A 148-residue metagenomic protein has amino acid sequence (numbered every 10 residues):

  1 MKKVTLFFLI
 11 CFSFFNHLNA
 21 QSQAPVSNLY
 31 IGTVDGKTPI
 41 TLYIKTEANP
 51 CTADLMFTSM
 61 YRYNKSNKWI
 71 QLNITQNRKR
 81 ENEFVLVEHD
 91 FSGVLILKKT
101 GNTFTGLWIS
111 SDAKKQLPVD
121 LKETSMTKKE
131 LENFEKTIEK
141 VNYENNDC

Functional and structural regions predicted by a protein language model:
V4-F14: Sec-dependent N-terminal signal peptides
V4-T5, L18, R78: Residue-level detector of intrinsically disordered/flexible regions characterized by low predicted structural confidence
F12-Q23: Bacterial Sec-dependent signal peptides at the C-terminal "C-region" and cleavage site
Q21-C148: Central antiparallel beta-sheet cores of small beta-barrel/beta-sandwich binding domains
